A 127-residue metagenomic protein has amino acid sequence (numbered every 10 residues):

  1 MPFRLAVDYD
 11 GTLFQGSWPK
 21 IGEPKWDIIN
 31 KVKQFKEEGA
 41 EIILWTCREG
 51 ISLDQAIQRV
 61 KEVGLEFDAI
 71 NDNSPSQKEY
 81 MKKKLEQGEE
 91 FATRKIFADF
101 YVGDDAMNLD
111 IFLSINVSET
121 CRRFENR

Functional and structural regions predicted by a protein language model:
M1-S76: Alpha-helical substrate-recognition element adjacent to the catalytic core
E41, L53-R127: C-terminal cap/substrate-recognition subdomain and adjoining C-terminal extension of metal-dependent phosphatase-like
